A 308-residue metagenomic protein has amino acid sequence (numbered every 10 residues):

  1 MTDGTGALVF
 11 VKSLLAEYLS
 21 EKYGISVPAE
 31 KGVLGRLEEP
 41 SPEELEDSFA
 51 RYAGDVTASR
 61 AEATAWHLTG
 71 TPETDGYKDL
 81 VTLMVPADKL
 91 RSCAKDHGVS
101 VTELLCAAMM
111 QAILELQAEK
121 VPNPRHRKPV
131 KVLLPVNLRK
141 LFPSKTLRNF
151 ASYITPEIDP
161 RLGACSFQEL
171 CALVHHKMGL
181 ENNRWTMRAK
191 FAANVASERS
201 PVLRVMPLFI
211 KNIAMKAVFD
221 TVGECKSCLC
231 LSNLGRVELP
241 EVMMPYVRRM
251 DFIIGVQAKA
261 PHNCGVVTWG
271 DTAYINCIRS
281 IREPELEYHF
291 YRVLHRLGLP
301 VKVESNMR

Functional and structural regions predicted by a protein language model:
M1-E21, V267-L286: Histidine-centered acyl-transfer/condensation active-site motif and its immediate structural neighborhood
T2, L15-Y23, K95, M109-V121 (+1 more regions): Hydrophobic/aromatic-lined pockets within catalytic cores
T2, V101, P122-H126: Short, surface-exposed helix-loop/turn micro-motifs enriched in polar/charged residues
T2-S92, G298-R308: Non-catalytic, low-complexity flexible loops and terminal extensions
G6-E17, L90, V101-L114, V174 (+1 more regions): Structural preference for long, well-ordered alpha-helical segments in enzyme cores
T82, R91, E115-R308: Acyl-thioester-dependent acyl-group transfer interface
